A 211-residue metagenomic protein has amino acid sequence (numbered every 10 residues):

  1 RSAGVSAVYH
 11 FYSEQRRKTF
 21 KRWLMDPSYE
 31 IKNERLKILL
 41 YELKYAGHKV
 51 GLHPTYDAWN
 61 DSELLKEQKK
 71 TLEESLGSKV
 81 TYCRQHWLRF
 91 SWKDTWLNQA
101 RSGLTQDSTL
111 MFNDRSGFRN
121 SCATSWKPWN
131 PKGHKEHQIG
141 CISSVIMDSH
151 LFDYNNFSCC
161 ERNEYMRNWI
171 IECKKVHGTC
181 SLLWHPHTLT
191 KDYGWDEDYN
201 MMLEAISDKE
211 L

Functional and structural regions predicted by a protein language model:
R1, R17-T19, T71-C173: Active-site-adjacent pocket scaffolds in enzyme catalytic domains
R1-Y56, T179-L183, T190-K191: Short, well-structured secondary-structure segments
S2, Y45, N163-L211: C-terminal domain-boundary segment and adjacent tail
Y9-S13, L52-Y56, R84-W87, S108-L110 (+2 more regions): A cross-domain feature marking catalytic cores of carbohydrate-active enzymes and several ubiquitous metabolic/repair
Q15-F20, M25-E34, T55-L65, R84-K93 (+3 more regions): Acidic-and-aromatic substrate-binding clefts and catalytic sites of carbohydrate-active enzymes
R35-L39, L64-L72, T95, Y165 (+2 more regions): A general structural detector for well-ordered alpha-helical segments in enzyme core domains, enriched
L40-L43, K66-K69, I142, V176: Short hydrophobic/aromatic-rich motifs at helix boundaries and adjacent loops
E42, A46, T71-S75, N98-L104 (+1 more regions): Alpha-helical structural signal in soluble globular domains
